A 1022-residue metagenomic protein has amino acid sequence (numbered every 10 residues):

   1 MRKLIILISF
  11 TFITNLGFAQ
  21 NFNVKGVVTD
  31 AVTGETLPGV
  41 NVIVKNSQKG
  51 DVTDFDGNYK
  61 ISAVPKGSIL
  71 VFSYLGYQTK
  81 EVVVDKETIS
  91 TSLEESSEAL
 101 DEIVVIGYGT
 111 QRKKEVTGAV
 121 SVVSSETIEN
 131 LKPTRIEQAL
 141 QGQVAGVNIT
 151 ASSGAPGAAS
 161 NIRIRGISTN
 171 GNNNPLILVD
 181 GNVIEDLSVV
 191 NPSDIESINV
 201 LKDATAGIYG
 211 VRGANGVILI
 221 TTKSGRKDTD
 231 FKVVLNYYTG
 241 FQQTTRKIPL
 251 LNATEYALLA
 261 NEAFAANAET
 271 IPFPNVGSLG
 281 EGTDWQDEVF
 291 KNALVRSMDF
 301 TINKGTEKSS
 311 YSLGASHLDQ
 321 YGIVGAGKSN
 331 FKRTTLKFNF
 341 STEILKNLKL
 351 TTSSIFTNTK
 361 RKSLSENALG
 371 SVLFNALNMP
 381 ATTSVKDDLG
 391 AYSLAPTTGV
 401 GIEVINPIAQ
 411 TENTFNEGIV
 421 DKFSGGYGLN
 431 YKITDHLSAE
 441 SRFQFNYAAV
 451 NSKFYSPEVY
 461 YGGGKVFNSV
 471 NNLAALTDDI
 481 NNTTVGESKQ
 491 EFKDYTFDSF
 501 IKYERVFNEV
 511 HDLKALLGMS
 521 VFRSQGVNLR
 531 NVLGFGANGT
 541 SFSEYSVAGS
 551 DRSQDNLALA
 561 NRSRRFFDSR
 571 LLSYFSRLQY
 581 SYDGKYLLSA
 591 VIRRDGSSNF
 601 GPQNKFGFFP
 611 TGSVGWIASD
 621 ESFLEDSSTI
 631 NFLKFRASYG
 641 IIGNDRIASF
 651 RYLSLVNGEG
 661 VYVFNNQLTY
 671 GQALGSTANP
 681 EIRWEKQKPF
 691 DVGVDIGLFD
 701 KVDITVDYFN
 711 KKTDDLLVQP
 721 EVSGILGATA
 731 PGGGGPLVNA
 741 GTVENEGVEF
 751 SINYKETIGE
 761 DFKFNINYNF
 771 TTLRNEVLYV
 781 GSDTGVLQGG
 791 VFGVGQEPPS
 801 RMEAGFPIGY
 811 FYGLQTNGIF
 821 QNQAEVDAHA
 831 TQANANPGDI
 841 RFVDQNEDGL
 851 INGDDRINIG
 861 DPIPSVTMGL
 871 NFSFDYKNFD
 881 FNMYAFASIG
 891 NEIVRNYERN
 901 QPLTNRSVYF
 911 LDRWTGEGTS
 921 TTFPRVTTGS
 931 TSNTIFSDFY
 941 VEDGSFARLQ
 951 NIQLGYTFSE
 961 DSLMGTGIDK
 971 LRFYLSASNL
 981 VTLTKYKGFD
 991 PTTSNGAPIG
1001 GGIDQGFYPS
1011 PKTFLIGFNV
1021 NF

Functional and structural regions predicted by a protein language model:
M1-K337, K349-T351, S424-G425, Y431 (+11 more regions): Short, small/polar-rich motifs associated with maturation and membrane association, primarily at protein termini
I128, N174, R296, N339-N358 (+5 more regions): Extracellular/periplasmic, surface-exposed regions of secreted and cell-surface proteins
E137-Q141, G735-E744, G785-F811, D854 (+6 more regions): C-terminal extracellular loops and terminal segments of Gram-negative outer membrane beta-barrel proteins
N236, G240-G280, R530-G536, V738 (+3 more regions): Conserved small-residue
F264-E281, S297-D299, G370-A409, N413: Acidic, glycine-rich flexible loop segments
L394-I402, Y460-D478: A subset of solvent-exposed loop/turn segments in beta-rich extracellular surface proteins, enriched in glycine
G462-G464, A835-P837, S888-S978: Extracytoplasmic gating/loop element in the C-terminal half of outer-membrane beta-barrel translocons and assembly
P862-V894: Glycine-rich, aromatic-lined ligand/substrate-binding cores of catalytic and carbohydrate-binding domains
